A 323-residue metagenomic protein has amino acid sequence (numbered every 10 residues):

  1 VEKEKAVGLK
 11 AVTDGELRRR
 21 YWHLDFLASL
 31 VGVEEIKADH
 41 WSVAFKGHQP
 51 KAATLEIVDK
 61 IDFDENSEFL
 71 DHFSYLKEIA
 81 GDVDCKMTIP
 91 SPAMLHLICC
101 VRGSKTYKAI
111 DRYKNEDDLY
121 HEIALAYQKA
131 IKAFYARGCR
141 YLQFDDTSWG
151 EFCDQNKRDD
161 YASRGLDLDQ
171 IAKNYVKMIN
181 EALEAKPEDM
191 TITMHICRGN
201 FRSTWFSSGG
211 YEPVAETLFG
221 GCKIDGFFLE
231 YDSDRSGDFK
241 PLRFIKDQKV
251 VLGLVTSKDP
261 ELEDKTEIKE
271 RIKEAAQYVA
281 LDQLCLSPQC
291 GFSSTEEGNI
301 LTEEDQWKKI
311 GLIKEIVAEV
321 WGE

Functional and structural regions predicted by a protein language model:
V1-E323: Domain-level signal for soluble alpha/beta catalytic cores
